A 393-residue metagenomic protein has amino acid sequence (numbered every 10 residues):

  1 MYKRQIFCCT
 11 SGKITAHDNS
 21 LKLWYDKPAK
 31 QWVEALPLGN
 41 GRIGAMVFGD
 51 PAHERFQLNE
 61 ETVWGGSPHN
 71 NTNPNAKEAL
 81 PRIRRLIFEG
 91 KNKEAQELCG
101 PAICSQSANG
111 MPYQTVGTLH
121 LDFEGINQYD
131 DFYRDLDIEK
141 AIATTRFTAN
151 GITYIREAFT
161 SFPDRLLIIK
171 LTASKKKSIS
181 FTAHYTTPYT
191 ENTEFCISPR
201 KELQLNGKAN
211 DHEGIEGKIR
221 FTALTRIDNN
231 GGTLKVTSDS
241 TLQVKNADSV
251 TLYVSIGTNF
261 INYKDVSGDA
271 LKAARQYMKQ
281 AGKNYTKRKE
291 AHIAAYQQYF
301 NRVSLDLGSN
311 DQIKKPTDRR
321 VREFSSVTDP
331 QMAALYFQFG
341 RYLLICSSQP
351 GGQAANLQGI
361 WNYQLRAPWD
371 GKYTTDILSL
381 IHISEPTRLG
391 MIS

Functional and structural regions predicted by a protein language model:
M1: Active-site loops and adjacent core secondary-structure elements that bind or stabilize anionic groups
R4-Q5, I381: Generic extreme N-terminus detector
Q5-K13: Hydrophobic h-region of N-terminal signal peptides that target proteins for export in Gram-negative bacteria
I14-L380, S384, R388: Aromatic-residue-lined binding/catalytic grooves and analogous aromatic/hydrophobic interfacial grooves in multimeric
